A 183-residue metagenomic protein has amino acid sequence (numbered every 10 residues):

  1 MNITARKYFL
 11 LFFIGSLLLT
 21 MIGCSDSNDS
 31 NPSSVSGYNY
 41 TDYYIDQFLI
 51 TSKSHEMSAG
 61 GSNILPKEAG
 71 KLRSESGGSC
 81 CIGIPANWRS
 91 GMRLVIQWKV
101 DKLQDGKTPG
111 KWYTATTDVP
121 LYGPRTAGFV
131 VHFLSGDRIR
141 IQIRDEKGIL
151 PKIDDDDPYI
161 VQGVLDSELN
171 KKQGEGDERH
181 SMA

Functional and structural regions predicted by a protein language model:
N2-F12: Bacterial N-terminal signal peptides that target proteins for export
L19-G23: C-terminal motif of bacterial Sec signal peptides marking the signal peptidase cleavage site
S25-P32: Bacterial lipoprotein signal-peptidase II cleavage site
S36-Y40: Asparagine-centered strand-capping/turn motif at beta-strand->loop junctions
I45-D46: Short acidic/proline- and small/hydrophobic-mixed sequence motifs that coincide with surface turns and coil-to-beta
I50-Q104: Tryptophan-paired
N87-A183: Beta-strand-rich cores of mature extracytoplasmic or soluble domains
